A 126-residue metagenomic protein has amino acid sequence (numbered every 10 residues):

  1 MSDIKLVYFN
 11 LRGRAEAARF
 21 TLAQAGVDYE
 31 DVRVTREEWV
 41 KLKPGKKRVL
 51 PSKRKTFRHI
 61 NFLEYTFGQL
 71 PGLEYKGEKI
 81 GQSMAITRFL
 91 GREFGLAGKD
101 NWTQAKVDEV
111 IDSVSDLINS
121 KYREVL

Functional and structural regions predicted by a protein language model:
M1-L126: GST-like domain detector, emphasizing the conserved glutathione-binding G-site in the N-terminal thioredoxin-like
